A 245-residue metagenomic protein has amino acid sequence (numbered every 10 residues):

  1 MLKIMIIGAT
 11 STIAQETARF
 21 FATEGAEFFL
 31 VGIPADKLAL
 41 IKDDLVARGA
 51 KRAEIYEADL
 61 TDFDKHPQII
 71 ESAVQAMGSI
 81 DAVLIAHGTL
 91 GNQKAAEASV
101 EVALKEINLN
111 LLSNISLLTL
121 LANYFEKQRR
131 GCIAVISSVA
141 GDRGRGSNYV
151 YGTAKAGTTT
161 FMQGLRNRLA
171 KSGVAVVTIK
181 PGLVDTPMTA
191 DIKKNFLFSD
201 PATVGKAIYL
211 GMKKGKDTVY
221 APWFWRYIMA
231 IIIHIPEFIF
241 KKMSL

Functional and structural regions predicted by a protein language model:
T10-T12: Conserved glycine-rich cofactor-binding loop
E24-I41: Conserved glycine-rich Rossmann-like NAD(P)H-binding loop of the short-chain dehydrogenase/reductase
K94-I107: Substrate-binding pocket helix/loop in short-chain dehydrogenase/reductase
A96, R143-Y149: Active-site loop immediately N-terminal to the catalytic Tyr-X3-Lys motif of short-chain dehydrogenase/reductase
L118, A154: Active-site helix of classical SDR
S138: Residue(s) in the substrate-gating loop at a strand-loop-helix junction that position the organic substrate next
T178, K193-A230: C-terminal helical subdomain
